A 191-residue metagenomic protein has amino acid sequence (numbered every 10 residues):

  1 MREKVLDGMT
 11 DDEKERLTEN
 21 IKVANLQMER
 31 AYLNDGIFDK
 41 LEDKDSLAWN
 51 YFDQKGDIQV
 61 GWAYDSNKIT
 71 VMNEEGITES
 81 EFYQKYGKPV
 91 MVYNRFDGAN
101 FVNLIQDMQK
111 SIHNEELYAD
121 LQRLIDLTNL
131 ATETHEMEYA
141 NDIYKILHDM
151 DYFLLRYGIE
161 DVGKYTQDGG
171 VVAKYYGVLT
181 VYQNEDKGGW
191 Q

Functional and structural regions predicted by a protein language model:
R2-T128: Alpha-helical segments in soluble extracytoplasmic regions
Q27, Y32-D57, T134-Q191: C-terminal amphipathic alpha-helix
E116, T132-H135: Hydrophobic/aromatic side-chain positions at a characteristic register within alpha-helices of tetratricopeptide repeats
R123-L130, H148-Y152: Short, hydrophobic/amphipathic alpha-helical patches that form generic packing surfaces within helical domains
